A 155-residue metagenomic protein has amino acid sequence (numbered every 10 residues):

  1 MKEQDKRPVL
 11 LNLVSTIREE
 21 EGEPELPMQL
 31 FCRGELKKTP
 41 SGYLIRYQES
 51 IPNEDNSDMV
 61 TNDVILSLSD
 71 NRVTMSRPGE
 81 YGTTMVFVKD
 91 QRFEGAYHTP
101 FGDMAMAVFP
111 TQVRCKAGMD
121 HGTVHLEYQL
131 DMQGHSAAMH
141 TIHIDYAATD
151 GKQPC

Functional and structural regions predicted by a protein language model:
M1-E94, T99-D131, H135-S136, T149-C155: N-terminal intrinsically disordered, cationic/polar leader segments that include organellar targeting peptides
I144-Y146: A short acidic/small-residue loop/turn micro-motif
